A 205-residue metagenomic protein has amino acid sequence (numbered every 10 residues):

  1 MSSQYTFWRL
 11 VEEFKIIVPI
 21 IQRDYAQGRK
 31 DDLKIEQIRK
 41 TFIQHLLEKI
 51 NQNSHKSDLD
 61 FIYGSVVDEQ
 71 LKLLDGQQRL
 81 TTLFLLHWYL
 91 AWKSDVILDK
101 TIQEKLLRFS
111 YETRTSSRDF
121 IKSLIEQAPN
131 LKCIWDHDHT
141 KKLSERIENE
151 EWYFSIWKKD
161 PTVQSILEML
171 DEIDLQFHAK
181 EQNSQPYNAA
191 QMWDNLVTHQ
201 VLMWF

Functional and structural regions predicted by a protein language model:
M1-F205: Glycine- and hydrophobic-rich flexible loops that cap the catalytic core of alpha/beta enzyme folds
